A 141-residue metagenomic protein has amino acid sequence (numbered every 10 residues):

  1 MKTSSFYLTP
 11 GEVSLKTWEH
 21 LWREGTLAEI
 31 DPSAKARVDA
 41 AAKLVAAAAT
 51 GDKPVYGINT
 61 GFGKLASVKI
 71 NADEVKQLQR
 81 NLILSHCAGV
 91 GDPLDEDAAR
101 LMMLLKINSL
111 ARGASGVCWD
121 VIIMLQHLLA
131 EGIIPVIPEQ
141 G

Functional and structural regions predicted by a protein language model:
M1-G141: Conserved, well-structured ligand/cofactor-binding cores
